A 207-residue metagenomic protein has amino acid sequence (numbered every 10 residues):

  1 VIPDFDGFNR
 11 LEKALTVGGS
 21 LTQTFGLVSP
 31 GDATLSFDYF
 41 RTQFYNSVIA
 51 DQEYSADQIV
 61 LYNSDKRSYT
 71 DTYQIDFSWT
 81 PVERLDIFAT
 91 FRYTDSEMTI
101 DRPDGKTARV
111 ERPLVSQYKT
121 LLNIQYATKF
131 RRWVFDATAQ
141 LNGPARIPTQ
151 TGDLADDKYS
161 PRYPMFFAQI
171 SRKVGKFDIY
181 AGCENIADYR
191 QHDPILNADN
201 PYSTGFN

Functional and structural regions predicted by a protein language model:
V1-P3, N46-A56, T94, M98-T107 (+2 more regions): Outer-membrane beta-barrel translocator domains and adjoining extracellular loop/strand segments of Gram-negative
D6-R10, L61-K66, D76, T107-P113 (+2 more regions): Outer-membrane beta-barrel domain signature
R10-N63, Y69, R190: Membrane-embedded beta-barrel scaffold of Gram-negative outer-membrane proteins
K13-V17, R41, R67-D71, L114-T120 (+3 more regions): Residues that define the transmembrane beta-barrel architecture of outer-membrane proteins
S20-T24, D76-S78, T90, N123-A127 (+2 more regions): Transmembrane beta-barrel domains of outer membrane proteins
L27-G31, Y45, E83, K129-R132 (+2 more regions): Short coil turns and loop connectors of transmembrane beta-barrels in diderm outer membranes and organellar homologs
T34-Q43, N63-Q150: Gram-negative outer-membrane beta-barrel transporters
L141-Q150, I170-N207: C-terminal beta-signal and adjacent terminal beta-strands/loops of Gram-negative outer-membrane beta-barrel proteins
